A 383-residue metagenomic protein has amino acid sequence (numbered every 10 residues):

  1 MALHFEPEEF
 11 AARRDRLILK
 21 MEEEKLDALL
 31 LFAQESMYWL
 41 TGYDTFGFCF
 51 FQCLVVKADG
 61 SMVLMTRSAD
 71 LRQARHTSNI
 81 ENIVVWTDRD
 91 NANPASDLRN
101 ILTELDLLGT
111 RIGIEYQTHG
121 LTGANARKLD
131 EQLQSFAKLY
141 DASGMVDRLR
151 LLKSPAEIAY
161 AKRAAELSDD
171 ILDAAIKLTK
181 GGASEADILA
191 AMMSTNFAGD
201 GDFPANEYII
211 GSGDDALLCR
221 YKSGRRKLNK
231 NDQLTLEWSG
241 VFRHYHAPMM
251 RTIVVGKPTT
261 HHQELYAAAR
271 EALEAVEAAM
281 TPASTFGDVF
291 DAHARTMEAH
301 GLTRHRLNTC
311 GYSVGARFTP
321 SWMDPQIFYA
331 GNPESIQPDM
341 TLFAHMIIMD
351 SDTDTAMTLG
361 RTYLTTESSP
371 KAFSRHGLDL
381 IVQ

Functional and structural regions predicted by a protein language model:
M1-Q383: Active-site neighborhoods and metal-handling regions in enzymes and metal-associated proteins
